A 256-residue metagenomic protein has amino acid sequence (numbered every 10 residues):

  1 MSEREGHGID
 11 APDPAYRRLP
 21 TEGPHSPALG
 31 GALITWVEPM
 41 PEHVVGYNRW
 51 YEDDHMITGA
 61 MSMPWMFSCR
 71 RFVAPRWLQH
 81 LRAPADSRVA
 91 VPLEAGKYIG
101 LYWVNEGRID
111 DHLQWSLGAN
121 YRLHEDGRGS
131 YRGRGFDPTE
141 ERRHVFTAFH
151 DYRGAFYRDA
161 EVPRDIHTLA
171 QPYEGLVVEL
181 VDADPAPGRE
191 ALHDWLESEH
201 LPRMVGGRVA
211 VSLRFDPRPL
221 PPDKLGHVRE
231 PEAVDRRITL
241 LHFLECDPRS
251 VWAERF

Functional and structural regions predicted by a protein language model:
S2-F256: Macromolecular interaction modules
